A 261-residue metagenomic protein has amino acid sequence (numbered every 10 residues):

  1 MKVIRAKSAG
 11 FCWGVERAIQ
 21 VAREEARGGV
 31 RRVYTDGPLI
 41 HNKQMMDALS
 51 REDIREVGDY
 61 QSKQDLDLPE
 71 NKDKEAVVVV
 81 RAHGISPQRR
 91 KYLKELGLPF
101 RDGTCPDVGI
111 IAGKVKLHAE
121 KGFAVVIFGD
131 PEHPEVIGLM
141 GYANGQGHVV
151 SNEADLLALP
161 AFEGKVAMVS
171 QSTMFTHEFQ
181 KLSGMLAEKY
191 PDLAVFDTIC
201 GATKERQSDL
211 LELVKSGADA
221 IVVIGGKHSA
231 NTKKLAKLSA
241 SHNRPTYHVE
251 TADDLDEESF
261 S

Functional and structural regions predicted by a protein language model:
M1-S261: The feature marks the mature, well-folded catalytic cores of soluble enzymes
